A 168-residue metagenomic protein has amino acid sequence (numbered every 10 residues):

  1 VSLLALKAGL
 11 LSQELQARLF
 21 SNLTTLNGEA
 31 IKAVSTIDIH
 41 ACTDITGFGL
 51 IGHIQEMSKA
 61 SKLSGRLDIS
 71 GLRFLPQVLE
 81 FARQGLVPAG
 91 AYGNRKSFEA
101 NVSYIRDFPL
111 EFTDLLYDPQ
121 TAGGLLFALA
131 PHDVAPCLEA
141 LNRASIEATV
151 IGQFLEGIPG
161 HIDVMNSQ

Functional and structural regions predicted by a protein language model:
V1-Q168: Helix-biased detector of long, well-ordered alpha-helical tracts
